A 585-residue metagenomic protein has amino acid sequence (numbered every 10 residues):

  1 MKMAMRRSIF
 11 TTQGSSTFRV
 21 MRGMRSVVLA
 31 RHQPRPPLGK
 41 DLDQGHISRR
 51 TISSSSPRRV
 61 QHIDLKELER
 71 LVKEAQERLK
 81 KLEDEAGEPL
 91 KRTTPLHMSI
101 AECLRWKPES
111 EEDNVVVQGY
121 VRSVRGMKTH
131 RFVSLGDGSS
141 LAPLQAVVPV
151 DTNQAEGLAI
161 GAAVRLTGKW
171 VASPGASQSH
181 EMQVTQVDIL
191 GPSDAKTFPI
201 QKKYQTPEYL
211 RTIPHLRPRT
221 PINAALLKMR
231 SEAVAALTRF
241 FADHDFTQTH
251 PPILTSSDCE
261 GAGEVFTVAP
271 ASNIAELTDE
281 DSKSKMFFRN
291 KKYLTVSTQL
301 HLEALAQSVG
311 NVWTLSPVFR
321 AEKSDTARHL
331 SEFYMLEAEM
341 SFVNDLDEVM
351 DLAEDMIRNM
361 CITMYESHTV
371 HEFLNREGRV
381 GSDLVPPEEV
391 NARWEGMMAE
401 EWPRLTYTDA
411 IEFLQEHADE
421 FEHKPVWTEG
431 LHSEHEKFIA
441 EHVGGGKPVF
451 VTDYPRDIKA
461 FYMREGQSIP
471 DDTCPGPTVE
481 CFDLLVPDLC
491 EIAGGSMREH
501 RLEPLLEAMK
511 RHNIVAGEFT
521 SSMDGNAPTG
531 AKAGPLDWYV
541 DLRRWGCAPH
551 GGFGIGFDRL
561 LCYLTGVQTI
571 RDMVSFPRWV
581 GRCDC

Functional and structural regions predicted by a protein language model:
K2-C585: Class II aminoacyl-tRNA synthetase catalytic cores and aaRS-like
